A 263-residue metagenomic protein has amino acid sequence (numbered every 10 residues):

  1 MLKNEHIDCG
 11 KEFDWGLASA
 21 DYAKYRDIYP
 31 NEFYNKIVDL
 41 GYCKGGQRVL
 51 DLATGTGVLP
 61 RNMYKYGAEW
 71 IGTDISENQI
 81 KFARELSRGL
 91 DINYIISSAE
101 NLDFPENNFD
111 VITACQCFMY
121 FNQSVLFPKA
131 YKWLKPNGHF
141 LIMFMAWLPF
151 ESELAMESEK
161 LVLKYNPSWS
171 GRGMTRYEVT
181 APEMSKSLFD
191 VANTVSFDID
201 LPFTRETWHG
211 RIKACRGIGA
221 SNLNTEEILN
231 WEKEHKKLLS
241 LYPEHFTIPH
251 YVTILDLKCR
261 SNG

Functional and structural regions predicted by a protein language model:
M1-K44: Conserved class I S-adenosyl-L-methionine
G45-A53: Conserved class I S-adenosyl-L-methionine
T56-N101: Class I SAM-dependent methyltransferase SAM/SAH-binding core
E100-V111: A short acidic, Gly/Pro-enriched loop at the edge of an enzyme's catalytic core that lines a small-molecule cofactor
V111-C115, Q123: A short beta-strand submotif of the Rossmann-like class I SAM-dependent methyltransferase core that lines
F121-A130: A short, conserved alpha-helix within the catalytic core of class I
S124, V179-G263: Conserved Class I S-adenosyl-L-methionine
Y131, K135-L201: Conserved catalytic/acceptor-binding region of the Class I
